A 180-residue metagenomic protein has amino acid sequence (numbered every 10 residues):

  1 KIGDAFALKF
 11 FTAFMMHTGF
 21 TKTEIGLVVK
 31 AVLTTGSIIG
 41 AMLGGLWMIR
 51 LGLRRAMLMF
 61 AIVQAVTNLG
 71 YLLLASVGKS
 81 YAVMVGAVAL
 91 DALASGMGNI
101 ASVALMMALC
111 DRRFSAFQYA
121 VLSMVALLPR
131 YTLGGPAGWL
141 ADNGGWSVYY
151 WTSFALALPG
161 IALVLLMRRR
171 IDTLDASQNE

Functional and structural regions predicted by a protein language model:
K1-L8, N99: Conserved extracellular-gate-facing transmembrane-helix segments in secondary transporters
K9-V29: Short amphipathic helix-loop junctions that connect adjacent transmembrane helices in Major Facilitator Superfamily/SLC
K22-T23, R112-L122: Loop-to-transmembrane helix entry/capping segments in MFS-fold secondary transporters and related SLC/MFSD carriers
I39-A56, A141-D142: Helix-to-loop junctions at the C-terminal end of transmembrane segments in multipass secondary transporters
I62-K79: C-terminal ends and interior cores of transmembrane alpha-helices in multi-pass membrane transporters/permeases
G96-D111: Intracellular juxtamembrane helix-capping segments at the cytosolic ends of symmetry-related transmembrane helices
P136-P159: A membrane-interface helix-boundary motif in multi-pass transporters
F154-E180: Multi-pass alpha-helical transporter architecture, strongest for 12-TM Major Facilitator/SLC carriers used
